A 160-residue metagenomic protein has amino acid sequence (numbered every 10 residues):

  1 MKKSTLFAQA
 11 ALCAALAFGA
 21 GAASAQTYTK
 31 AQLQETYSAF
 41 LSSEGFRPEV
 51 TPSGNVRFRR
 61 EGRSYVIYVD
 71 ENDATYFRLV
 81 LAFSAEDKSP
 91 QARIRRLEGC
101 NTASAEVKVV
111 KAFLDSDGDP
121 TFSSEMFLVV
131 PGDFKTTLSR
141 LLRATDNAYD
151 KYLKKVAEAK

Functional and structural regions predicted by a protein language model:
M1-A11: Bacterial N-terminal signal peptides that target proteins for export
Q9-G19: Bacterial N-terminal signal peptides
G21-A25: Sec/Tat signal peptide C-region and signal peptidase I cleavage site
Q26-Y76: N-terminal secretory signal peptides
P52, R60-G62, V69-E71, L81-F83 (+2 more regions): A mature extracytoplasmic/lumenal domain signature
V80-D119: Short, internal acidic amphipathic alpha-helical interface segments that mediate docking to partner proteins
V109-A148: A short, solvent-exposed beta-edge/loop patch
K151-A159: Short, low-complexity, Pro/Ser/Thr/Gly-rich segments in the mature regions of secreted, periplasmic
